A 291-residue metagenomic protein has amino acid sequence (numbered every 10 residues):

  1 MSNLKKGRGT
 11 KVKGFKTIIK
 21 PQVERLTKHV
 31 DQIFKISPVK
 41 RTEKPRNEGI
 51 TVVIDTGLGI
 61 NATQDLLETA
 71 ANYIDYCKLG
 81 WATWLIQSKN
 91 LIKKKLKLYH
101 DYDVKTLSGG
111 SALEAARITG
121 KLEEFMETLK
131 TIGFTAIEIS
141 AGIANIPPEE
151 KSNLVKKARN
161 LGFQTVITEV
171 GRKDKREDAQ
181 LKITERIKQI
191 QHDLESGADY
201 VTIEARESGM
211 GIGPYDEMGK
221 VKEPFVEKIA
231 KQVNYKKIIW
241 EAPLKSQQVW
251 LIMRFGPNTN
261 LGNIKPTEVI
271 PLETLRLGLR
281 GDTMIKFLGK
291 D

Functional and structural regions predicted by a protein language model:
G14-K94: Conserved N-terminal beta1-alpha1 strand-loop-helix module at the mouth
F15-K40, F225-D291: C-terminal alpha-helical cap/extension of soluble enzyme domains
N47-N61, G80-W84, L107-K121, S140 (+2 more regions): Active-site mouth loops of central-metabolism enzymes
E48-I54, D75-L79, T106-G110, I137-I139 (+4 more regions): Hydrophobic faces of well-ordered beta-strands that scaffold small-molecule active sites in alpha/beta enzyme cores
Q64-Y73, N90-D103, E123-G133, L154-G162 (+1 more regions): Acidic (Asp/Glu)-rich catalytic clusters
L85-L98, A115-E124, I143-Q164, G209-V226 (+2 more regions): Active-site-adjacent beta->alpha loops and helix N-cap segments on the catalytic face of soluble alpha/beta enzymes
K121-F125, T184-I190, L244-P257: Catalytic cores of alpha/beta
A136-G211: Conserved anion-binding
